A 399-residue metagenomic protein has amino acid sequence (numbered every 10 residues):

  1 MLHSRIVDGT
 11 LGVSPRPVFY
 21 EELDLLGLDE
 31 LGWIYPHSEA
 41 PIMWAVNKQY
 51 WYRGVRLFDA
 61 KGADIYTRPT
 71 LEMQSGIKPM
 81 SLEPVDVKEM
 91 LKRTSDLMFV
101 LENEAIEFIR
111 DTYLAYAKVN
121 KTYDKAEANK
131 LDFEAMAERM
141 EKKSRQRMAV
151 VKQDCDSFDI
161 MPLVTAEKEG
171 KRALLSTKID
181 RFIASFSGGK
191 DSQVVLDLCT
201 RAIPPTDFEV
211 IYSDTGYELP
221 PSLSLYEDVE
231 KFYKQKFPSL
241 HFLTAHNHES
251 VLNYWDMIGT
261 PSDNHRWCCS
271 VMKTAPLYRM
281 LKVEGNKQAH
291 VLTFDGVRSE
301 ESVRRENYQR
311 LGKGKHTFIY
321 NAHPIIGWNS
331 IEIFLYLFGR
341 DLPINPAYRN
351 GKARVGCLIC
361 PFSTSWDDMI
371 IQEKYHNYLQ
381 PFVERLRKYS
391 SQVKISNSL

Functional and structural regions predicted by a protein language model:
M1-S185, K190-L399: Nucleotide-activated chemistry modules centered on ATP-dependent adenylation/adenylyltransferase
